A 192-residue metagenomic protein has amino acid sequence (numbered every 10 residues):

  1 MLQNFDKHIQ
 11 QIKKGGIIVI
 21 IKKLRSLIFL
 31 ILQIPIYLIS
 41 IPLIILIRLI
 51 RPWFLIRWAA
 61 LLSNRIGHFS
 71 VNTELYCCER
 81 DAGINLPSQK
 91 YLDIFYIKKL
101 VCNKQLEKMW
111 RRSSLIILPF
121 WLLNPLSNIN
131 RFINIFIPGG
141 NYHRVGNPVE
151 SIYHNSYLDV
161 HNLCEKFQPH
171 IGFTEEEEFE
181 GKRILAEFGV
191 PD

Functional and structural regions predicted by a protein language model:
M1-D192: N-terminal targeting/anchoring "stem" of glycan-biosynthesis enzymes
